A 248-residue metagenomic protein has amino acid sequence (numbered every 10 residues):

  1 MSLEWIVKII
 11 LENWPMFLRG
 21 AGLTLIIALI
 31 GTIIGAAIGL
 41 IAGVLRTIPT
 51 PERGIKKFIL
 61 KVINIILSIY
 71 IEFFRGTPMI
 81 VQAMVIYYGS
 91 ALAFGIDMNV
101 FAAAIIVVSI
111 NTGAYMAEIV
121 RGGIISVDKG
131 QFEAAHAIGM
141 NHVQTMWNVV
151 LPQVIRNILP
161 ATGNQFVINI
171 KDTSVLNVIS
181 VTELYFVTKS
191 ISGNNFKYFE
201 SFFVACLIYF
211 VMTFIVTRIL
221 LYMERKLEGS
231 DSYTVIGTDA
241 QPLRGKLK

Functional and structural regions predicted by a protein language model:
M1-K248: Transmembrane alpha-helices and adjacent helix-loop boundaries
